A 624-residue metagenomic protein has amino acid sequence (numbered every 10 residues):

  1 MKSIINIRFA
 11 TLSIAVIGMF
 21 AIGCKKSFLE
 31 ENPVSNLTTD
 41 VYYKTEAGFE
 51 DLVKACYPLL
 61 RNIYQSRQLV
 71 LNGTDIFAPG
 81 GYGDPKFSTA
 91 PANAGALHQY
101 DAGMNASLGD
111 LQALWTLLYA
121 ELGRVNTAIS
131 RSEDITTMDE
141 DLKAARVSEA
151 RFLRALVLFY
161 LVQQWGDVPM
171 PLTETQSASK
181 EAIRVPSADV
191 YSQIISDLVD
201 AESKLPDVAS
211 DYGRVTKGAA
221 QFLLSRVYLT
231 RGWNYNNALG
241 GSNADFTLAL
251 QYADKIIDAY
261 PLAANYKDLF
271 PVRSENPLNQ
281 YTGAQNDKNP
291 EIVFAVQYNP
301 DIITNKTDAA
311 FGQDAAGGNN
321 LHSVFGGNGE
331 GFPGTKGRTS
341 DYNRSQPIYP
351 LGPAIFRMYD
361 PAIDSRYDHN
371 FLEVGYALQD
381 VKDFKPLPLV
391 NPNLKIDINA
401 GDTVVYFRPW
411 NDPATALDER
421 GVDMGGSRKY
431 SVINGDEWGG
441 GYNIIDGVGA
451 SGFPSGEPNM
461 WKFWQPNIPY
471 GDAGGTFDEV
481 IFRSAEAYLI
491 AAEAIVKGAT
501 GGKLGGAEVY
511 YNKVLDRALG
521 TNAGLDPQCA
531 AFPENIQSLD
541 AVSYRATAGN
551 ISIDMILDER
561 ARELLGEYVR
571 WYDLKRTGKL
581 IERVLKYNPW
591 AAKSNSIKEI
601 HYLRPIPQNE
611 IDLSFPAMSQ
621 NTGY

Functional and structural regions predicted by a protein language model:
K2-S3, A21-K44, I194, S225 (+2 more regions): Bacterial Sec-dependent N-terminal signal peptides
I22-K25, K86, N105, L118-E121 (+7 more regions): Long, intrinsically disordered, low-complexity segments
K25-T89, L229-R428, V584: An aromatic- and glycine-enriched ligand-binding surface/loop that stacks and positions planar moieties
T38, T45-K54, P58-L69, F87-W165 (+4 more regions): Conserved, well-structured interaction surfaces
L108, E373-R517: C-terminal substrate/ligand-recognition segments
Y160-P169, A209, T230-L239, K497-T500: Short coil/turn linking the two alpha-helices of tandem helical-hairpin repeats
